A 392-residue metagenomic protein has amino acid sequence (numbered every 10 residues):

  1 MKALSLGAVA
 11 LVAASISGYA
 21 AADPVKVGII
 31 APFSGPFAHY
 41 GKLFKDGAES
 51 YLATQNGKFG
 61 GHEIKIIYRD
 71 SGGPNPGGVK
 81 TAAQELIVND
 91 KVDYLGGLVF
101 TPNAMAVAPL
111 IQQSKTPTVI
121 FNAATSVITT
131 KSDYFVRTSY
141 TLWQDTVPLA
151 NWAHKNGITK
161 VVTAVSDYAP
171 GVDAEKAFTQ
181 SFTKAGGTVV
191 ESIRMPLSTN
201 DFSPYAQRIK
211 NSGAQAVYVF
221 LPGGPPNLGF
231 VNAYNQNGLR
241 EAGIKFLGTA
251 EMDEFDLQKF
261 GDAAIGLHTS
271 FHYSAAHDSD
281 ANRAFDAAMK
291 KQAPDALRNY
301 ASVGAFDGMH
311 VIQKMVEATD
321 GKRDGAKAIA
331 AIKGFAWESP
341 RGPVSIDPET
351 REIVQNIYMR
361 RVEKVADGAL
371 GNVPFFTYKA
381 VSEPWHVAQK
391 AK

Functional and structural regions predicted by a protein language model:
S15-S17: N-terminal signal peptide c-region/cleavage motif recognized by signal peptidases
V25, A336-K392: Solvent-exposed, acidic/polar segments of extracytosolic/periplasmic ligand-binding ectodomains
G28-E49, R69-G77, V99-P102, A164-V172 (+2 more regions): Extracytoplasmic "Venus flytrap"
H39-F44, T54, K58-T129, T138 (+1 more regions): Beta-alpha junction/loop-to-helix N-cap segments that form part of ligand/metal-binding clefts
G72, K80-T81, T125-V127, K131-N237 (+1 more regions): Extracellular/periplasmic Venus flytrap/periplasmic-binding protein
G72, V119, S126, L197 (+2 more regions): Venus flytrap/periplasmic-binding-protein-like
L86-V99, V119-F121, K160-V165, G213-G223 (+3 more regions): Periplasmic-binding protein-like
V231-F306, E317-T319, R323, A366 (+1 more regions): Extracellular/periplasmic periplasmic-binding protein-like sensory domains
